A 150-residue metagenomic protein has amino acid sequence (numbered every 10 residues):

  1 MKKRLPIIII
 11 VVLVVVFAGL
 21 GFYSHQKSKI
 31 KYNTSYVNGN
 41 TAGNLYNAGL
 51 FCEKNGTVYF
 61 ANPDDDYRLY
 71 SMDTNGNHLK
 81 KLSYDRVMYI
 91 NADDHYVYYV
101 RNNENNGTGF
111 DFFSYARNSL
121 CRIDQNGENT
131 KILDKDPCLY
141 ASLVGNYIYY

Functional and structural regions predicted by a protein language model:
R4, V11-Y150: Sequence signature of WD/YWTD-type beta-propeller architectures
